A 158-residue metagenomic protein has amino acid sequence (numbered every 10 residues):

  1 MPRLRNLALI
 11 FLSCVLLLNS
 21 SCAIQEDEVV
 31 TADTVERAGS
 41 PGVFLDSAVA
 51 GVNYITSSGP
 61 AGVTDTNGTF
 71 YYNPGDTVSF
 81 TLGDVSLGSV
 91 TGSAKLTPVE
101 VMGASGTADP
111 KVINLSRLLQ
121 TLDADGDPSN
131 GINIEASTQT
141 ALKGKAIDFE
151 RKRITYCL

Functional and structural regions predicted by a protein language model:
M1-I10: Bacterial N-terminal signal peptides that target proteins for export
C14-V15: Repetitive helical segments and hydrophobic/amphipathic motifs
L18-S21: C-terminal motif of bacterial Sec signal peptides marking the signal peptidase cleavage site
A23-L158: Feature for extracytoplasmic/surface-facing segments of secreted or surface-associated proteins, emphasizing
